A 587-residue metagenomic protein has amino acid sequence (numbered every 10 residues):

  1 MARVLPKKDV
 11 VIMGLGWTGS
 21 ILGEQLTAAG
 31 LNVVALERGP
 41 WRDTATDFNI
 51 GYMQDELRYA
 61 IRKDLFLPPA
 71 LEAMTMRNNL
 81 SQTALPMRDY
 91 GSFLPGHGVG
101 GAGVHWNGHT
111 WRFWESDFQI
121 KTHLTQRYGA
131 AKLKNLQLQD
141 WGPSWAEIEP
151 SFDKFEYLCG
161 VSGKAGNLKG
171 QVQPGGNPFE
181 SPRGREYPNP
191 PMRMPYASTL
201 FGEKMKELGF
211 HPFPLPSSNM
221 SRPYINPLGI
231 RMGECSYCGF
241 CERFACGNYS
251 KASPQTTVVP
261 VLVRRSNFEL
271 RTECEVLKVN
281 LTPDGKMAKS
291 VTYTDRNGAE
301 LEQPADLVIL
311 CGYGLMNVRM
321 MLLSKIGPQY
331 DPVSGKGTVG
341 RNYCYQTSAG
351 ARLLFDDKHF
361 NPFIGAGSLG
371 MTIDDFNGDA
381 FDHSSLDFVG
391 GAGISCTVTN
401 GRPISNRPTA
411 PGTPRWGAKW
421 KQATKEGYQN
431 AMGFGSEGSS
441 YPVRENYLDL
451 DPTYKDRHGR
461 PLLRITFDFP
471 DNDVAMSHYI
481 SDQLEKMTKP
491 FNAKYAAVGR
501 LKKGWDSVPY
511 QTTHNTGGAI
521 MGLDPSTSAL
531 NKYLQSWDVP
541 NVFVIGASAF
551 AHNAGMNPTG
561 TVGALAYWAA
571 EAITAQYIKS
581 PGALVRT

Functional and structural regions predicted by a protein language model:
R3-T18: Beta1/beta-strand and adjacent pyrophosphate-binding region of the FAD-binding site in flavoprotein oxidoreductases
V10-I12, V33, V542: Conserved hydrophobic helix-helix packing surfaces used for dimerization/oligomerization
G16-W17, M192, Y196, L315 (+1 more regions): Residue-level detector of alpha-helix initiation sites
Q25-A28, N32, G39-E56, T257 (+8 more regions): Glycine-rich loop(s) and the adjacent beta-strand/alpha-helix scaffold that form part
P40-L65, G96-G98, A102-N107: Conserved N-terminal glycine-rich FAD pyrophosphate-binding loop of Rossmann-like flavoproteins
Y59-I61, L67-M76, L85-S92, H109 (+3 more regions): Conserved redox-cofactor binding core of oxidoreductases
N78-P95, V99-A102, W106, R112-Q126 (+7 more regions): FAD cofactor-binding and catalytic pocket of flavoenzymes
L215-S221, Y237-C238, L277-N280, Q429-S440 (+2 more regions): A glycine-rich dinucleotide-binding beta-alpha-beta segment and adjacent secondary-structure elements that constitute
